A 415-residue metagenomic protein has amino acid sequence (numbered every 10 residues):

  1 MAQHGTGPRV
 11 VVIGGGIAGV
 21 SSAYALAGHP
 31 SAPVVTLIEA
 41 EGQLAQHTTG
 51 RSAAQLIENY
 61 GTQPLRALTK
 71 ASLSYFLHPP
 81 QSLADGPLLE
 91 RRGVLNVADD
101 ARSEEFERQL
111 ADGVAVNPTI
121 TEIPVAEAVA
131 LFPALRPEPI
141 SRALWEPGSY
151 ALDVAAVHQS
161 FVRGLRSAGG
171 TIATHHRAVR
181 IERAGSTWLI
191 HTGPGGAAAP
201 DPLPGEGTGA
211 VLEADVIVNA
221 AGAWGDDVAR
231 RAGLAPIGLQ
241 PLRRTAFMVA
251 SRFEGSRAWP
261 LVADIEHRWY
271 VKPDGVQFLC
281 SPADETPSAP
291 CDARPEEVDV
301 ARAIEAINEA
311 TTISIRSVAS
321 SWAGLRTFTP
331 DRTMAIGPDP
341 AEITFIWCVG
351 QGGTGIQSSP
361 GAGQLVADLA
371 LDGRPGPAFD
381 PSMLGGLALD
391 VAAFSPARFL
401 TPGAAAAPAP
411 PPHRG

Functional and structural regions predicted by a protein language model:
A2-H4, A341-G415: C-terminal lid/capping helical subdomain adjacent to the catalytic/cofactor pocket in oxidative enzymes
H4-A18, T36: Beta1/beta-strand and adjacent pyrophosphate-binding region of the FAD-binding site in flavoprotein oxidoreductases
A27-T49: Glycine-rich FAD pyrophosphate-binding loop
A53-L131, R268, R414: Dinucleotide-binding Rossmann-like beta1-alpha1 core, especially the glycine-rich loop that anchors the ADP
A67-K70, N96-E105, L144-G164, A293-A301: Short beta-strand to alpha-helix junction loop
W145-D215: Helical element adjacent to the flavin cofactor pocket in flavoenzyme catalytic cores
D201-P260, P377: Central helical "cap/lid" subdomain
P236-G238, S251-T344: Active-site lid/adjacent beta-loop-alpha segment flanking the redox-cofactor pocket in flavoenzymes
